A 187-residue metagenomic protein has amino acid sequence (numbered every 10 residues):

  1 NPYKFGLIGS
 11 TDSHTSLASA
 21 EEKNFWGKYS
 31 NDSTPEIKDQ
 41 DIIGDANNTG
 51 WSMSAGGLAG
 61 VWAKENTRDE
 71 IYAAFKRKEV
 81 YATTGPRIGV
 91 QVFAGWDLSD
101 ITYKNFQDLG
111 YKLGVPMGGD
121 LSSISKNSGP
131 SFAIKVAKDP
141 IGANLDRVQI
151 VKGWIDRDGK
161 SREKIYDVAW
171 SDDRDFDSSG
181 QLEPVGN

Functional and structural regions predicted by a protein language model:
N1-N187: C-terminal functional module detector
